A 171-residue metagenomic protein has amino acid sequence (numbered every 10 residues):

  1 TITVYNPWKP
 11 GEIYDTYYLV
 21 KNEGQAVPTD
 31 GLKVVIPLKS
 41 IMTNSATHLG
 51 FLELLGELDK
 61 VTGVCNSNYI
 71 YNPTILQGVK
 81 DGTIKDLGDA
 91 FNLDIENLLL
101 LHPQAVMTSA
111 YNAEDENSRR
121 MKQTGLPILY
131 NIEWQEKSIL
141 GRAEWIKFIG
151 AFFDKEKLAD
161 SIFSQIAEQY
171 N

Functional and structural regions predicted by a protein language model:
T1, D15-V20, L32, W145 (+2 more regions): Aromatic-residue detector
T1-E12, E116-M121: Extreme N-terminal leader/targeting regions
N6-L99, A105-Y111: A short, structured surface patch at a secondary-structure boundary
T83, E96, L100-S109, A113-N171: Extracytoplasmic substrate-binding proteins
